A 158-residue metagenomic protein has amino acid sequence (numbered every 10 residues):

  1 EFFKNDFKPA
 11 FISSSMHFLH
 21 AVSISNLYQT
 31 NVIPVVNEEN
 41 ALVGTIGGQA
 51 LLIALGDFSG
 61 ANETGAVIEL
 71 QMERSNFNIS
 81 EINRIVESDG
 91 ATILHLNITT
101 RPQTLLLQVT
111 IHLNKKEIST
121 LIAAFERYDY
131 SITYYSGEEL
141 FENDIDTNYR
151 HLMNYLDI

Functional and structural regions predicted by a protein language model:
E1-T30, V35-E38, L42-V43, N62-E63 (+2 more regions): Bateman/CBS regulatory modules and CBS-like beta-alpha motifs in cytosolic regions of diverse proteins
F3, P9, L27, N37 (+5 more regions): Residue-level signal for the start and early helices of compact helical domains
D6-H17, A50-S59, N143-L152: Short N-terminal helix-initiation segments at or just after the protein's N-terminus
S13, I46-G47, L113: A conserved hydrophobic position in a structured secondary element of the catalytic/binding core that shapes
V43-L51: Short hydrophobic beta-strand motif reused across regulatory alpha/beta modules
L55, G65-I158: A conserved regulatory-domain signal marking ACT and ACT-like small-molecule sensing domains and adjacent regulatory
